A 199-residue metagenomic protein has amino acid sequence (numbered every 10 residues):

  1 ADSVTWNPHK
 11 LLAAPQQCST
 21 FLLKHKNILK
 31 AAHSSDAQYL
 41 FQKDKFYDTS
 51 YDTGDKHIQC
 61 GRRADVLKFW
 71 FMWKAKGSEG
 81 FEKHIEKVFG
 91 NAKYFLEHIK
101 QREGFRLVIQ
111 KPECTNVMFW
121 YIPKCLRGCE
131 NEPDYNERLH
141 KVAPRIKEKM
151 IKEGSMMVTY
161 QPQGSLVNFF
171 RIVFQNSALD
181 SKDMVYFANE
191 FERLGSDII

Functional and structural regions predicted by a protein language model:
A1-E103, K124-C125: Active-site C-terminal subdomain of aminotransferase-like
S3, C129-E132, P162-I199: PLP-dependent enzyme catalytic core of the Aspartate aminotransferase-like
L67, E113-T115, N168-F170: Short amphipathic alpha-helical segments
F71-M72, M118-Y121, F170-Q175: Short, hydrophobic beta-strand segments
I99-I109, I199: Surface-exposed helix-capping loop/turn segments at secondary-structure junctions
R102-G104, I151-M157: Short amphipathic beta-strand starts and helix->beta connectors
R106-P112, V158-Q163: Short beta-strand
L107-M150: Conserved PLP-binding catalytic core of the aspartate aminotransferase-like
